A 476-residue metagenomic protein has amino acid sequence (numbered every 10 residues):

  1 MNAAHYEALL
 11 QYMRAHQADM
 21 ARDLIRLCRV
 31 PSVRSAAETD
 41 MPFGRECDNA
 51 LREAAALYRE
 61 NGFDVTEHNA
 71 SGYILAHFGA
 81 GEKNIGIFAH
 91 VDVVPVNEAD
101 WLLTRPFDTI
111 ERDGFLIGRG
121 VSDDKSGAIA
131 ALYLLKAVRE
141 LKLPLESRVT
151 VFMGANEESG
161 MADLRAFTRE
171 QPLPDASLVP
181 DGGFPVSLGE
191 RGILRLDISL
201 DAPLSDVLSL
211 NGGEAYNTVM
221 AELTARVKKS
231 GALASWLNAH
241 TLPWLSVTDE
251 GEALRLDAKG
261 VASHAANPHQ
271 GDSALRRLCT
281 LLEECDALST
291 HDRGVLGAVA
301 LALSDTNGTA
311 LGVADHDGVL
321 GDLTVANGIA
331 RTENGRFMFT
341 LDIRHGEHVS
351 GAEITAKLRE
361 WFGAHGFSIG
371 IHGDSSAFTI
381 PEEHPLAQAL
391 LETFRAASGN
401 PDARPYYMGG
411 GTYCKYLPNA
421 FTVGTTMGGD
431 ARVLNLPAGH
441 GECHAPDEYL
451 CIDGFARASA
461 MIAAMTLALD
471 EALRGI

Functional and structural regions predicted by a protein language model:
N2-R119, E140-L145: Acidic/His- and Gly-rich active-site-bordering loop/insert found across diverse amide/peptide-bond hydrolases
V65-N69, S246-E250, N327, I371 (+1 more regions): Short beta-strand
I74-A76, A225, E252-K259, F337-L341 (+1 more regions): A generic structural motif
N84-M153, S159, Q171, P437-D453 (+1 more regions): Active-site metal-coordination/substrate-binding segment of hydrolases, especially metallo-dependent peptidases
D124-P203, S246, T306-G318, R474-I476: Acidic/histidine-rich catalytic neighborhood of metal-dependent amide-processing enzymes
A128-V138, F167, V227, L278-L282 (+2 more regions): Buried hydrophobic packing segments
L188-R191, R195-D197, D201-N211, Y216-V261 (+2 more regions): Acidic-enriched catalytic cores of C-N bond-cleaving enzymes acting on peptides and small amides
P268-A326, R331-N334, T340, R344-V349 (+2 more regions): An extended, acidic, His-containing surface patch that forms the Zn2+-binding/catalytic region of metallohydrolases
